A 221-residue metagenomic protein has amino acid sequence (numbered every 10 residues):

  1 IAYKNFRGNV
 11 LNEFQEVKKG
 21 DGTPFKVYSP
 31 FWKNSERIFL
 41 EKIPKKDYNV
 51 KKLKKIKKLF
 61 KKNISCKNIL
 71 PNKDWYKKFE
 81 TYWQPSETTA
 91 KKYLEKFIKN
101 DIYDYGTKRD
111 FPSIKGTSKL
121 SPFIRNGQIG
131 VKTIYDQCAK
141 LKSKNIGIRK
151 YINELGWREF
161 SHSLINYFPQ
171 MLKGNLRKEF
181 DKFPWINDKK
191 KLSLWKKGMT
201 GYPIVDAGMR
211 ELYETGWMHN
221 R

Functional and structural regions predicted by a protein language model:
I1-I43, G147, R210: Trp/Phe/Arg-rich N-terminal binding region typifying the photolyase-homology
N12, T23, K115-K119, N187-K190: Residue-level signal for pocket-adjacent positions within structured domains
P30-E179: Glycine/tryptophan-enriched, flexible segments
R158, G174-M199: Short, functional "switch" segments adjacent to catalytic/cofactor/reactive centers
L192-E211, T215: Helix-hairpin-helix/helix-loop-helix acidic hairpins
W217-R221: Extended hydrophobic-aromatic, low-complexity segments
